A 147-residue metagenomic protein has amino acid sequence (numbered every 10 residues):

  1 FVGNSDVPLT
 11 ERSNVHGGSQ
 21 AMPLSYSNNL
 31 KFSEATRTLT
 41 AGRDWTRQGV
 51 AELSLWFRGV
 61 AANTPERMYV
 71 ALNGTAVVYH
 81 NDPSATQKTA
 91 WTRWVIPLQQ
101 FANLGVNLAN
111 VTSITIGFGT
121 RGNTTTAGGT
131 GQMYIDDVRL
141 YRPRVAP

Functional and structural regions predicted by a protein language model:
F1, H16, R47-G49: Generic alpha-helical scaffold signal
F1-V7: Short, tryptophan-glycine- and acidic/Ser/Thr-enriched carbohydrate-recognition patches
P8-E34: Short carbohydrate-recognition loop motifs
Y26-G105, N110, R121, T125-Y134 (+1 more regions): Extracellular ligand-binding interfaces
T115-G117: Extracellular recognition modules
